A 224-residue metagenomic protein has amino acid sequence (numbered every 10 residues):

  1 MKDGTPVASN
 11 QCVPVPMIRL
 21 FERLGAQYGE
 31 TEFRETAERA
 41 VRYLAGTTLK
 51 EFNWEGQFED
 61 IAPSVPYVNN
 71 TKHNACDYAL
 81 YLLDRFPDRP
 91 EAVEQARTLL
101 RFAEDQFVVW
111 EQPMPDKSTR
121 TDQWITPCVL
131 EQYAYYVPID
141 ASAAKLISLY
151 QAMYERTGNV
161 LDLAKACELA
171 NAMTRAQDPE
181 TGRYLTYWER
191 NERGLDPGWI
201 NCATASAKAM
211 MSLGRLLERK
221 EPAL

Functional and structural regions predicted by a protein language model:
M1-L224: Glycan-recognition and catalytic cores of secretory/periplasmic carbohydrate-active enzymes
